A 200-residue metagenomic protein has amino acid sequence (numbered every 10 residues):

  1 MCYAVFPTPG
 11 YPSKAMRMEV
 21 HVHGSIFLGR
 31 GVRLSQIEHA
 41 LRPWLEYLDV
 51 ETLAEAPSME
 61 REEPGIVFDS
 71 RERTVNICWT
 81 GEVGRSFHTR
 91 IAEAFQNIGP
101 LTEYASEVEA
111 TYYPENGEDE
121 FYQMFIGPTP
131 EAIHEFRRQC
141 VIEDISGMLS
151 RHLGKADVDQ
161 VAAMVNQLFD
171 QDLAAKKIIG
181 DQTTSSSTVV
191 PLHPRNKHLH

Functional and structural regions predicted by a protein language model:
C2-D49: Short, extreme N-terminal segment that most often corresponds to the first beta-strand
W44, A54-H200: Charged interaction segments
